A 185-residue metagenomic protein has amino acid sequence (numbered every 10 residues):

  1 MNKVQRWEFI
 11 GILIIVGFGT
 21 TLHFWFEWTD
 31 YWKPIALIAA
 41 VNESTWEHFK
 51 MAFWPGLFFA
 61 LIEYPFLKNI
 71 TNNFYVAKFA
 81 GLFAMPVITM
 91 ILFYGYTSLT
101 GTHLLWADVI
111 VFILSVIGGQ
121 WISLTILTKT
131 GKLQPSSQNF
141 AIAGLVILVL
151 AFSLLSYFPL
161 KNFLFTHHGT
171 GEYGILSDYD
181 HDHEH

Functional and structural regions predicted by a protein language model:
M1-G11: N-terminal membrane topogenic signal
I14-Y31, S153-F158: Alpha-helical transmembrane segments of multi-pass membrane proteins
G19, H23, F59, A77-Y94: Small-polar-interrupted transmembrane alpha-helices in polytopic inner-membrane proteins
L37-M51, L176-H185: Short aromatic-rich membrane-water interface segments that cap or initiate transmembrane helices in multi-pass membrane
K50-E63, I113-T125: Hydrophobic cores of alpha-helical transmembrane segments in multi-pass inner/ER membrane proteins, independent
N72, G95-W106: Membrane-interface helix caps and helix-loop-helix hairpins in membrane proteins
L82-T89, V109-T125, G144-L150: Hydrophobic alpha-helical membrane segments
L127-H185: Terminal transmembrane helical module of multi-pass membrane proteins
